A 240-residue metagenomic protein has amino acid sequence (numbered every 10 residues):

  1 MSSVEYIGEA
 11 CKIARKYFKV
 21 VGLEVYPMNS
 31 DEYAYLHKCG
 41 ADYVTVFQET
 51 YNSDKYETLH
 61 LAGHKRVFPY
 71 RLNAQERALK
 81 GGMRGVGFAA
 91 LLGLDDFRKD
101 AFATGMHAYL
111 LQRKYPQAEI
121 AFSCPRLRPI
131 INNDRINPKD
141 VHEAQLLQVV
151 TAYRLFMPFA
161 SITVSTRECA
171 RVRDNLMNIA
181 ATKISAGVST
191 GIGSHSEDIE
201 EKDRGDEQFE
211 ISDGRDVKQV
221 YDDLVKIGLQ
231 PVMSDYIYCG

Functional and structural regions predicted by a protein language model:
M1-A103, L110: Conserved Radical SAM active-site core
F102, Q112-G240: Auxiliary Fe-S-binding modules of radical SAM enzymes
